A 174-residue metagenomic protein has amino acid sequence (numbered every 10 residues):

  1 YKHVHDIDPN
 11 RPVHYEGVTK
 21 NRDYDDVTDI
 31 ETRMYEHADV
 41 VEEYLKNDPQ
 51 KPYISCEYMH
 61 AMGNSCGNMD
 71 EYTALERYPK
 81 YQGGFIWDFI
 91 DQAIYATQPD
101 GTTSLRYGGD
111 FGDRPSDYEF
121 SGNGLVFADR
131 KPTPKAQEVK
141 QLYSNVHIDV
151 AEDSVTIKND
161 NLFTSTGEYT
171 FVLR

Functional and structural regions predicted by a protein language model:
Y1-S154, N161-V172: Extended substrate-binding grooves/exosites of carbohydrate-active enzymes
